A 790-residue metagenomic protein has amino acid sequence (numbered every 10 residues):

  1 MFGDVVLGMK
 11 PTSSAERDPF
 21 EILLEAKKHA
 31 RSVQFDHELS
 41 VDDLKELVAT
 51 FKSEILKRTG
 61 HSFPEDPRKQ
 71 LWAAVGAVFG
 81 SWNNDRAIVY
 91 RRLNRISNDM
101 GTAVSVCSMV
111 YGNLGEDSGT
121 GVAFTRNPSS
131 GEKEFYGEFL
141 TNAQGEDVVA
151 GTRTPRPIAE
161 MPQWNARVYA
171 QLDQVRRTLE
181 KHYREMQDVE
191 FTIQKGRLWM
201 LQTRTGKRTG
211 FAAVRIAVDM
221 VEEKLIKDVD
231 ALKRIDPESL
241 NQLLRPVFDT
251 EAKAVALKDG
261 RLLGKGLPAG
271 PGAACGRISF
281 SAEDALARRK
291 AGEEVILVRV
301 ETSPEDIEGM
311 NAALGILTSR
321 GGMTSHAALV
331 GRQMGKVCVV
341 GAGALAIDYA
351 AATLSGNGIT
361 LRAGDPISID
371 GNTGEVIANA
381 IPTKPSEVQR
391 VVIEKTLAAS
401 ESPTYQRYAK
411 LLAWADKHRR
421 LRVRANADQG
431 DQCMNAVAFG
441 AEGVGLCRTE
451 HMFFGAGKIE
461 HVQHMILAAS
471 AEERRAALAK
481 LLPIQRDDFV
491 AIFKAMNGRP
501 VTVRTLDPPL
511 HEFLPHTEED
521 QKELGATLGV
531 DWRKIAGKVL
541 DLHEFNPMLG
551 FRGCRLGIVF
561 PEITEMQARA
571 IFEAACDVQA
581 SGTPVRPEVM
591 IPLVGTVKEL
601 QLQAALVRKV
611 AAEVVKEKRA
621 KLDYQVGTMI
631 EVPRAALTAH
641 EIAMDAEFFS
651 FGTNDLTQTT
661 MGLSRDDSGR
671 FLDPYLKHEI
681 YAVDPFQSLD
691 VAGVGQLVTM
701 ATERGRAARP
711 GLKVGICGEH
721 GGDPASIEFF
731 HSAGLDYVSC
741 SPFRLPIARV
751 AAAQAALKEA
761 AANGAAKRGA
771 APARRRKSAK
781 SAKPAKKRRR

Functional and structural regions predicted by a protein language model:
M1-L257, E293-I296, S303-E305, L314 (+12 more regions): Nucleotide/phosphate-binding sheet-loop regions of phosphoryl- and nucleotidyl-transfer enzymes
R197-W199, I296, S303-N311, G315-L317 (+8 more regions): Glycine-rich phosphate/ribose-binding loops and adjacent secondary-structure elements that form binding surfaces
L225-A312, A380, T396-K417, L421-V423: Protease-associated
S281-E283, G343-L345, Y408, D428-G430: Intrinsically disordered, low-complexity regulatory segments
L297, A765-R790: Arg/Lys-rich, intrinsically disordered low-complexity tails that mediate electrostatic binding and condensation
T360, P382-T383, F730: Intrinsically disordered, low-complexity repeat tracts enriched in Gly/Pro/Ser/Thr and acidic residues, frequently
T373-P382: Short, Lys/Arg- and Gly-enriched loop/turn segments at beta-strand edges
V388-R390, K395-G769, R790: Conserved alpha/beta-domain cores
